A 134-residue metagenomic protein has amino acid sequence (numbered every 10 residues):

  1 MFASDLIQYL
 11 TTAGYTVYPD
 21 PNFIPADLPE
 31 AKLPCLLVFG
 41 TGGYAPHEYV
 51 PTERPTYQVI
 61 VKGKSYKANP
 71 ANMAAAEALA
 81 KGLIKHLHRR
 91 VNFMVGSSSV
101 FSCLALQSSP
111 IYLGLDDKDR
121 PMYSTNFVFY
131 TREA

Functional and structural regions predicted by a protein language model:
M1-Y49, R90-S98: Small/polar-rich, solvent-exposed N-terminal microdomains that initiate assembly or binding
M1-Y9, T41-T52, S99-A134: Short, charged interaction patches at domain edges and termini
Y18-D20, K62, H86: Predominantly extracellular/luminal cell-surface or secreted proteins
F23-P29, G63-A75: Intrinsically disordered, low-complexity coil segments
K32, A71-L79, V100-A105, R120-P121: Glycine-rich, flexible loop segments associated with nucleotide phosphate handling
K32-C35, E53-Y57, P121-Y123: A generic structural signal for short beta-strands and their flanking turns/coil linkers
V59-S65, F129-T131: Short beta-strand-to-loop capping motifs
A68-N92: Mid-chain, well-packed structural core segment of small domains
